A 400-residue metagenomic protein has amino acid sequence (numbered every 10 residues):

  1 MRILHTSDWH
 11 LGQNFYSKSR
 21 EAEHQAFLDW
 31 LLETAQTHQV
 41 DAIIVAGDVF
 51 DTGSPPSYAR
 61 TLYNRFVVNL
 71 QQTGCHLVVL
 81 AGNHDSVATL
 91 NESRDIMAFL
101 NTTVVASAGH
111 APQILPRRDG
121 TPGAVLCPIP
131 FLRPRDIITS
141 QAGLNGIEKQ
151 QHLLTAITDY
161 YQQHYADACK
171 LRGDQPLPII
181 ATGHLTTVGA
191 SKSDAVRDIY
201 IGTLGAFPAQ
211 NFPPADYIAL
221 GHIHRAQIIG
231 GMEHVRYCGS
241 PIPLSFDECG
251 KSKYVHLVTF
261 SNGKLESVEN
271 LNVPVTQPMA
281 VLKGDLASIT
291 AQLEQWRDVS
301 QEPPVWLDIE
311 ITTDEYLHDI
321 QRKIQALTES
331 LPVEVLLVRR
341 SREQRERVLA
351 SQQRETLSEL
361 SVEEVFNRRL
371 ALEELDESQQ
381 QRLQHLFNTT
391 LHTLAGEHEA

Functional and structural regions predicted by a protein language model:
M1-V68, Q72, H385, T389 (+2 more regions): N-terminal active-site segment of His-dependent metallophosphoesterases
T6-S7, I43-D48, H76-N83, T103-A108 (+3 more regions): Active-site neighborhood of phospho(di)ester-bond hydrolases with catalytic His/Asp-centered motifs
N14-S17, V49-F66, A81-N101, A106 (+2 more regions): Metal-dependent catalytic neighborhoods of phosphoester/phosphodiester hydrolases
T37, A42, F260-A400: Accessory, non-catalytic peripheral segments of nucleic-acid enzymes
Q71-T73, D174, Q210-P214, Q301-E302 (+1 more regions): Short, conserved loop/helix-junction motifs that constitute active-site signature segments in enzyme catalytic cores
E92, I96-G202: Conserved catalytic scaffold of divalent metal-dependent phosphoesterases
P112-G123, I129, V235-V299: Binuclear metal-dependent phosphoesterase catalytic core
T187-G189, S193-K264: Conserved beta-sheet core of the metallophosphoesterase superfamily
